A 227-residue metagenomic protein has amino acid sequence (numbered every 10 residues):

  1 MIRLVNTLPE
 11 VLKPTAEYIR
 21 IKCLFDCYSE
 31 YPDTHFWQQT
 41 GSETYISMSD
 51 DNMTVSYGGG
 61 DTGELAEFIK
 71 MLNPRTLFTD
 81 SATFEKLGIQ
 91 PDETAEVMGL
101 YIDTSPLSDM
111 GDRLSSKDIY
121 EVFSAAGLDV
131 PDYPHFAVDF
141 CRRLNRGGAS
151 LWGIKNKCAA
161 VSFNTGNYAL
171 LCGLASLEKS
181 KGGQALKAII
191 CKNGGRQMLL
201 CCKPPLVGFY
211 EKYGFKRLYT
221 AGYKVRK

Functional and structural regions predicted by a protein language model:
M1-F25, T94-F136: Short amphipathic alpha-helix that is part of the acyltransferase structural core
A16-R75, K155-L174: Conserved donor-binding loop and adjoining core beta-sheet/short helix segment in diverse acyl/aminoacyl transferases
T44-Y45, S49-M110, M198-L200, T220-R226: Acyl-donor-binding surface of acyltransferase catalytic domains
D61-M71, G173-G194, K212: Conserved acetyl-CoA-binding loop-helix of GNAT-fold acetyltransferases
L87-I89, F209-E211, F215: Conserved active-site tyrosine of GNAT-family acetyltransferases
E121-C172: A mid-sequence, solvent-exposed acidic-amphipathic segment
C158-G166, V207-F209, R217-T220, V225-K227: Acyl-donor (CoA/ACP) binding surface of acyl/acetyltransferases
L171, Q197-C202: Conserved hydrophobic beta-strand within the GNAT/NAT acetyltransferase core sheet that lines the active-site cleft
